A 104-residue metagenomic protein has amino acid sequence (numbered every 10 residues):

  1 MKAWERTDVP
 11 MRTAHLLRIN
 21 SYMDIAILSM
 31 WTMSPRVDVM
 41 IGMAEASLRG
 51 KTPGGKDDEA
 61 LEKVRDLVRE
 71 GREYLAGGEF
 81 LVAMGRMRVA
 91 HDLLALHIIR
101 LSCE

Functional and structural regions predicted by a protein language model:
M1-E104: Long, charged/polar, soluble alpha-helical segments
